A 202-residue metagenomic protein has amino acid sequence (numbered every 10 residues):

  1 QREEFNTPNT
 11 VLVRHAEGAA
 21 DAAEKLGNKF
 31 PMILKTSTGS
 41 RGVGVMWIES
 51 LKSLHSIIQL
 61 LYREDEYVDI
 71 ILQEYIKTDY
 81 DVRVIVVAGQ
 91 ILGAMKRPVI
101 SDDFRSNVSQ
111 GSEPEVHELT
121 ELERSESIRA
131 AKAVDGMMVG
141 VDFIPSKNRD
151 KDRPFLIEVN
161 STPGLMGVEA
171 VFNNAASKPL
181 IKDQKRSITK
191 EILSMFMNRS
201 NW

Functional and structural regions predicted by a protein language model:
Q1-V43: A conserved helix-loop-beta module that forms one wall/lid of the active-site cleft in ATP-utilizing catalytic domains
H15, V99-I100, P163-G164: A short acidic/small-residue loop/turn micro-motif
F30-L34, E64-I71, M137, M195 (+1 more regions): Short, structured loop/turn "capping" segments at alpha-beta junctions
M32, G93, V139, F155-E158: Protein kinase-like catalytic core scaffold
S37, Y75-I76, I85, D142-I144 (+1 more regions): Anionic group-transfer/hydrolysis microenvironments
V43-A130, V134: Phosphate-binding site of ATP-dependent enzymes
Q73, G136-N148: A short glycine-rich, hydrophobically flanked beta-strand micro-motif that places a catalytic Asp/Glu for divalent metal
E118, P145-W202: C-terminal active-site "lid" helix and adjoining low-complexity regulatory extension at the edge of ATP-using catalytic
